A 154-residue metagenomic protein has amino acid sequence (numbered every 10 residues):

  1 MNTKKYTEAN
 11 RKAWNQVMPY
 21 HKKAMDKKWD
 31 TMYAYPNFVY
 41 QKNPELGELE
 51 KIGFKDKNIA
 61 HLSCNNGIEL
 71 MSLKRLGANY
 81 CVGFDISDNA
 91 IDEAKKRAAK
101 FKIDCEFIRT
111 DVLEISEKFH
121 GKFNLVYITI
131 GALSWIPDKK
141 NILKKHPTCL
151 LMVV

Functional and structural regions predicted by a protein language model:
M1-W29: N-terminal, positively charged/glycine-rich alpha-helical extensions of SAM-dependent methyltransferases
K27-D56: Conserved alpha-helix/loop element of class I SAM-dependent methyltransferases that forms part of the SAM/SAH-binding
K57-I115: Class I SAM-dependent methyltransferase SAM/SAH-binding core
E114-E117, L133-S134: Active-site micro-motifs of SAM-dependent methyltransferase domains
E117-L125: A short acidic, Gly/Pro-enriched loop at the edge of an enzyme's catalytic core that lines a small-molecule cofactor
N124-K140: A short SAM/SAH-binding and catalytic strip from SAM-dependent methyltransferases
K140-V154: A short glycine-rich, Lys/Arg-flanked "PGG" loop and its adjoining helix->strand segment in the class I
